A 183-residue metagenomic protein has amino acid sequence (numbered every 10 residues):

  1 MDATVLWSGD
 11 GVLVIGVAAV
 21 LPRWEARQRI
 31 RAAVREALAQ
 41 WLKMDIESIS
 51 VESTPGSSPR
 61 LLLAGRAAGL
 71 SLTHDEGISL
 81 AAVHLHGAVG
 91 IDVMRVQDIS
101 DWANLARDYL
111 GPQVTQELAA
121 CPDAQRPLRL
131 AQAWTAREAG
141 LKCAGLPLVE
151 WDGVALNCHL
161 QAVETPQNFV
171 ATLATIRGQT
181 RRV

Functional and structural regions predicted by a protein language model:
M1-V183: Core catalytic alpha/beta fold that binds nucleotide/phospho-ligands
